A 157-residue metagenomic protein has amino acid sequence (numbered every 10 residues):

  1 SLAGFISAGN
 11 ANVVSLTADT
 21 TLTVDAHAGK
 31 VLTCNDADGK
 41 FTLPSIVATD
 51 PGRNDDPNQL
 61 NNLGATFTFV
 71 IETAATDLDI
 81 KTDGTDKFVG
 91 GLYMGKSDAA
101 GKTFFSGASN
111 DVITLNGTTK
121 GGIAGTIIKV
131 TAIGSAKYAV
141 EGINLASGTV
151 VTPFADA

Functional and structural regions predicted by a protein language model:
S1-G101, A132-A157: Exposed extracellular interaction/assembly regions and N-terminal maturation sites
T103-T126: Structured beta-strand segments within beta-sheet-rich domains
I127-T131: Short tryptophan-centered beta-strand motifs in secreted/extracellular beta-sheet-rich domains of glycan-recognition
